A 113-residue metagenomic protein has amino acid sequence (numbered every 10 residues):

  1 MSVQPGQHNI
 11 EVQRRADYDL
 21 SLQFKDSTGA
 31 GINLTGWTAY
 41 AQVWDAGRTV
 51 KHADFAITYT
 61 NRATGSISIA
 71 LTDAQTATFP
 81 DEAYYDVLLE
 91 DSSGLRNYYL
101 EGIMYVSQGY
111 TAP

Functional and structural regions predicted by a protein language model:
M1-P113: N-terminal assembly/attachment segments of tailed bacteriophage virion structural proteins
